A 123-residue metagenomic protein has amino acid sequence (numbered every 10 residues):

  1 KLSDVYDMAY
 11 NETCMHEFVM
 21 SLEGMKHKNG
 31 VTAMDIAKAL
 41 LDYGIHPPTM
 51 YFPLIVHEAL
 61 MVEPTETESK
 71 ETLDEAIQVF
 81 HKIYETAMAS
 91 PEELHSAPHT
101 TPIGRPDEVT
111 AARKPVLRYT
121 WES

Functional and structural regions predicted by a protein language model:
K1-S123: Non-catalytic terminal extensions of PLP-dependent enzymes
